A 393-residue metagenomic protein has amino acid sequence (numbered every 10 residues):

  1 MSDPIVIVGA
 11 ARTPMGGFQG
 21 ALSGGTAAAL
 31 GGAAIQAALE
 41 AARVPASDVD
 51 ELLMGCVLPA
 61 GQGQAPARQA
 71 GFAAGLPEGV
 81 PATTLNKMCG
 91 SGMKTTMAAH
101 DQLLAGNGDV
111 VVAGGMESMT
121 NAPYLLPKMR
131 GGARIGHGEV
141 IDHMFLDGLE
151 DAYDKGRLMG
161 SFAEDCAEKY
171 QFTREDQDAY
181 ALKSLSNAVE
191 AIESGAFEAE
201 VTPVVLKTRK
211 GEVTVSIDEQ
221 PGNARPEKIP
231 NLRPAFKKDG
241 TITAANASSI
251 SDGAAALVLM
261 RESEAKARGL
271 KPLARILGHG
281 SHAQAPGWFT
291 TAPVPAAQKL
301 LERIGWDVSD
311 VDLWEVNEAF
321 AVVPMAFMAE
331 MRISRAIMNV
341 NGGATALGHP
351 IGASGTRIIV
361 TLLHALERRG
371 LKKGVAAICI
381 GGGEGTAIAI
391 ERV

Functional and structural regions predicted by a protein language model:
M1-G25, P226-T291, P295, E302-R303 (+4 more regions): Condensing-enzyme catalytic core mediating Claisen C-C bond formation in acyl metabolism
M1-Q62, P66-A74, P81, D165-R174 (+5 more regions): Conserved active-site "lid/cap" helical segment
S2, V110-C166: Flexible glycine-/small-residue-enriched beta->alpha junction loops that bind anionic phosphate/pyrophosphate groups
A11-T13, S23, A28-G32, A41 (+2 more regions): N-terminal extracellular/periplasmic Venus flytrap/periplasmic-binding protein-like
G25, C56-V111, Y153-M159, N223-S249 (+3 more regions): Conserved catalytic cysteine-centered active-site region of acyl-thioester-dependent Claisen-condensing enzymes
L85-E117, A167-A196, A256-S263, P350-L371 (+1 more regions): Active-site-proximal alpha-helical scaffold in enzymes
S161-E164, E200, K207, L277-A346: Active-site pocket-lining segment
